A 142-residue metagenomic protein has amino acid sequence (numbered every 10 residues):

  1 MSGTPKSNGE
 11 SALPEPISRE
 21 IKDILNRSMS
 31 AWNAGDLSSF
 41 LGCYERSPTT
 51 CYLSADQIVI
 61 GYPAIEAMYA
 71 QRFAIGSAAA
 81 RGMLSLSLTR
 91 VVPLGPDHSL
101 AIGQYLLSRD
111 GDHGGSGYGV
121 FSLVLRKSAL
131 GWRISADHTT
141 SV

Functional and structural regions predicted by a protein language model:
M1-S47, Y52: Short, low-complexity N-terminal intrinsically disordered segments enriched in polar/charged residues
S2-P5, S116-V142: Short beta-strand edge/turn micro-motifs at domain boundaries
I24, S85-L86, G119: Residues that act as N-cap/strand-start positions at coil-to-secondary-structure junctions
L37-V92, D97: A solvent-exposed, acidic/Ser-Thr-rich amphipathic alpha-helical stretch
Y44-E45, Y105-L107, H138-S141: Short beta-strand segments enriched in hydrophobic/aromatic residues within well-folded beta-rich domains
L86-L88, I102, I134: Hydrophobic residues on conserved beta-strands that form the core of alpha/beta folds
G95-L130: Exposed beta-sheet edge and beta->alpha loop/turn motif
